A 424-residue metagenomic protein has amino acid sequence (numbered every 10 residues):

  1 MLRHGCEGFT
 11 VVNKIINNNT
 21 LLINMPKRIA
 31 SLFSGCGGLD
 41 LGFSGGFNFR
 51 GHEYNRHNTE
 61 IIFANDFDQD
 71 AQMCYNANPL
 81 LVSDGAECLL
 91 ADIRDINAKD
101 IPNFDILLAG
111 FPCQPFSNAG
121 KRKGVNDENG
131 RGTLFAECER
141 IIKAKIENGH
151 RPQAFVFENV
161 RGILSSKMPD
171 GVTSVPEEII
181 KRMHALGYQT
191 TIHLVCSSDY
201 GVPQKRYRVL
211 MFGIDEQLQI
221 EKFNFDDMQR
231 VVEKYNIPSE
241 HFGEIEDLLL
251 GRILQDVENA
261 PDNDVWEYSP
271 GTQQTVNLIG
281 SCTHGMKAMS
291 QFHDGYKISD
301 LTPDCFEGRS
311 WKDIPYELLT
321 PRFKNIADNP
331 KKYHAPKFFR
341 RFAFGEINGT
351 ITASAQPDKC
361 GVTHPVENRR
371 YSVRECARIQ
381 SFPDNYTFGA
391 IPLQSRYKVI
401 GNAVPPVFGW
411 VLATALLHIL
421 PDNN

Functional and structural regions predicted by a protein language model:
R3-T59, R182, R208-N424: S-adenosyl-L-methionine-dependent DNA methyltransferase catalytic core
P26-R151, V160-E177: Core alpha/beta nucleotide-donor-binding catalytic domains of modification enzymes
F67, A71, S198-P203: Short, conserved secondary-structure transition motifs
D100, P203-R208: A short, glycine/Asx- and small/polar-enriched loop/turn that sits immediately N-terminal to a beta-strand
A154: Short glycine-centered segments of the SAM/dcSAM-binding site in methyltransferase folds
G171-T190: Conserved Class I S-adenosyl-L-methionine
Y188-D199: Conserved S-adenosyl-L-methionine
